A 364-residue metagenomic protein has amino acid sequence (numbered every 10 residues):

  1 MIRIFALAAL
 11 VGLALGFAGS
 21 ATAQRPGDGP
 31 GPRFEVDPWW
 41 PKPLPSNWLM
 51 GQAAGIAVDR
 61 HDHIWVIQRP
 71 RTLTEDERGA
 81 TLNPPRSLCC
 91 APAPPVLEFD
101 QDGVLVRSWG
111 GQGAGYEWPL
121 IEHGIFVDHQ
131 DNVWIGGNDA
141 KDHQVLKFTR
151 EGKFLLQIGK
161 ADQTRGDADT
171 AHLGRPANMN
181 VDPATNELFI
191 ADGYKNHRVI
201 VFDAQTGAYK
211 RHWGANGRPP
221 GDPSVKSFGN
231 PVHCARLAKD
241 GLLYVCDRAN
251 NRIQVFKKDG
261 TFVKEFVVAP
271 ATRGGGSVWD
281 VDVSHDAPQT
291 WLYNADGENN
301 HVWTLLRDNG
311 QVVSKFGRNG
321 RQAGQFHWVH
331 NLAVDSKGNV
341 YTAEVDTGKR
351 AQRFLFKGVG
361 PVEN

Functional and structural regions predicted by a protein language model:
M1-I2: N-terminal secretory signal peptides that target proteins for export/translocation
F5-G16: Bacterial N-terminal signal peptides
L15-A23: Short, low-complexity disordered leader/linker segments with a strong preference for bacterial N-terminal type II
T22-N364: Eukaryotic scaffold repeat domains enriched in small/polar residues
